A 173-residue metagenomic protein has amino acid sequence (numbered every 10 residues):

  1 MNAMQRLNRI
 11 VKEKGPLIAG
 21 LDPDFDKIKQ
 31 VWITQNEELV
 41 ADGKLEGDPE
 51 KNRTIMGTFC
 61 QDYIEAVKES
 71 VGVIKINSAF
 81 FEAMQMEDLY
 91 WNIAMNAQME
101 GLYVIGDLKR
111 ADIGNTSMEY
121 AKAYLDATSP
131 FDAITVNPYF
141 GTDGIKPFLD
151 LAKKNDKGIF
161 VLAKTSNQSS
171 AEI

Functional and structural regions predicted by a protein language model:
M1-I76, F81-W91, Q98-Y103: Conserved N-terminal beta1-alpha1 strand-loop-helix module at the mouth
L21, K75-I76, V104-L108, A133-V136 (+1 more regions): General beta-strand structural signal in soluble alpha/beta enzymes
G43, N92-I105, A127-A133, I159 (+1 more regions): Short, Lys/Arg-enriched charge-dense amphipathic segments
E82, Y103-S117: Conserved PLP phosphate-binding loop immediately N-terminal to the Schiff-base lysine helix in PLP-dependent enzymes
L89-I93, P147-F148: A short acidic, amphipathic alpha-helical/loop segment
D112-I173: Conserved anion-binding
